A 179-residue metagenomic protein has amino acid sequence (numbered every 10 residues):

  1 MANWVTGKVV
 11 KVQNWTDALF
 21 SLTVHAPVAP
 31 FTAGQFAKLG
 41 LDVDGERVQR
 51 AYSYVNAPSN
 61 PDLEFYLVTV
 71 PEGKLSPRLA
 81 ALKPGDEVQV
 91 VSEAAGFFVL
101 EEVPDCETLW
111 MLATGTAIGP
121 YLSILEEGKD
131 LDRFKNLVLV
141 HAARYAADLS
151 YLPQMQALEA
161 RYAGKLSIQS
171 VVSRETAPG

Functional and structural regions predicted by a protein language model:
A2-D86, R144, S173-R174: Ferredoxin-reductase
K74-G179: FNR/FR-type flavoprotein reductase catalytic core
